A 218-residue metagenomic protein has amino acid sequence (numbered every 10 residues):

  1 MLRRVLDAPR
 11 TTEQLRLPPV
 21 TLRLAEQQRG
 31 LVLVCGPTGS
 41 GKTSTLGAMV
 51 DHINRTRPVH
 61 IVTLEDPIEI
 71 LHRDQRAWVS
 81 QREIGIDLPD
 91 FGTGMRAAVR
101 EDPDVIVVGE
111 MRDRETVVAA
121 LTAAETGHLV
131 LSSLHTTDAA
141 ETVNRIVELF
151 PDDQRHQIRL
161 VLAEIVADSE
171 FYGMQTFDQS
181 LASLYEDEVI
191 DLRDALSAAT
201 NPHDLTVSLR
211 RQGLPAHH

Functional and structural regions predicted by a protein language model:
M1-H218: Short, flexible helix-loop junctions that flank or precede catalytic/ligand sites
